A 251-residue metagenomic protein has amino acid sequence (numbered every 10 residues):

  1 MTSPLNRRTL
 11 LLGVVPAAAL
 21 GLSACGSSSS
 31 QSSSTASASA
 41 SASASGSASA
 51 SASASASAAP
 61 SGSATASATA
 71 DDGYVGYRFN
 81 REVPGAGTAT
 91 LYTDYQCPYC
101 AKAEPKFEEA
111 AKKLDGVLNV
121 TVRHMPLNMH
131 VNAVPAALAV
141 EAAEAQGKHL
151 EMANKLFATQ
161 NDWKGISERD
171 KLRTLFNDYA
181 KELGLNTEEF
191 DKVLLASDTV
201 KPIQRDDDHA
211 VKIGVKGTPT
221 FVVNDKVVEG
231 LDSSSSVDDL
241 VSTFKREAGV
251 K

Functional and structural regions predicted by a protein language model:
T2-L5, T9, S27-S37, K181-K251: C-terminal cap of thioredoxin/glutaredoxin-like
T2-M129, T243-K251: Extracytoplasmic thiol/disulfide redox context detector
L22, H149-A153, T187: Internal amphipathic alpha-helical segments of the cytochrome P450 catalytic fold
F79-R81, W163, V228: Short clusters of hydrophobic/aromatic residues that line enzyme substrate/ligand-binding pockets
T90-Q96, A101-L175: Structural alpha/beta surface segment adjacent to cysteine/selenocysteine redox centers across thiol/disulfide enzymes
E141, D178, D208: Surface-exposed charge patches
